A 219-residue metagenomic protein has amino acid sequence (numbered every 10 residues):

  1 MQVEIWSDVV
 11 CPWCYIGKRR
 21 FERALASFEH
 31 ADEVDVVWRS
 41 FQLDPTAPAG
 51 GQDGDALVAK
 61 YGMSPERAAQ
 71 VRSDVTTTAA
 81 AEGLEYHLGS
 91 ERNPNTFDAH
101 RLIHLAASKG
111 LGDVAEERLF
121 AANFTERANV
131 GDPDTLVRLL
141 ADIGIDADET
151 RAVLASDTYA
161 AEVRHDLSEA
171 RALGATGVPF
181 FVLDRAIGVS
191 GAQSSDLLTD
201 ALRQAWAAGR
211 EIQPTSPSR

Functional and structural regions predicted by a protein language model:
V3-W6, W13-H30, V34, H104 (+1 more regions): C-terminal cap of thioredoxin/glutaredoxin-like
S7-V9, Q42: Short, histidine-centered active-site or binding-site loop motifs used for metal coordination, general acid-base
D8, G89-E91, A186: Short strand-loop junctions, especially beta-strand C-caps/beta-turns that link beta-sheets to coils or alpha-helices
R19-E126, Q213, P217-R219: Structural alpha/beta surface segment adjacent to cysteine/selenocysteine redox centers across thiol/disulfide enzymes
